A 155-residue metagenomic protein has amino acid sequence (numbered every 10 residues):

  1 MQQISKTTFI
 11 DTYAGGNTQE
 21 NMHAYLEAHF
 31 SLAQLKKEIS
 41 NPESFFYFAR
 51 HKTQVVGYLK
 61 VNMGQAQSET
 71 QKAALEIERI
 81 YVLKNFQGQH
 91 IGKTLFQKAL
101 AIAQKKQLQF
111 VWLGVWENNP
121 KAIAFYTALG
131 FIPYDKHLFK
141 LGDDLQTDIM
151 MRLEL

Functional and structural regions predicted by a protein language model:
Q2-G15, E20-N85, F96-K98, I102 (+3 more regions): Acetyl-CoA-dependent GNAT
Q71-L75, Q109-I123, T127-L129, D135-L155: C-terminal "cap" of GNAT-fold acetyltransferases
Y81, F131-I132: Short acidic-aromatic loop segments in the C-terminal HATPase_c
L83-N85, Q89, E117-N118: Active-site acidic-Proline motif in GNAT/NAT acetyltransferases
H90, Q107, G130: Short glycine-rich hinge loops at helix-strand junctions in the catalytic core of two-component histidine kinases
